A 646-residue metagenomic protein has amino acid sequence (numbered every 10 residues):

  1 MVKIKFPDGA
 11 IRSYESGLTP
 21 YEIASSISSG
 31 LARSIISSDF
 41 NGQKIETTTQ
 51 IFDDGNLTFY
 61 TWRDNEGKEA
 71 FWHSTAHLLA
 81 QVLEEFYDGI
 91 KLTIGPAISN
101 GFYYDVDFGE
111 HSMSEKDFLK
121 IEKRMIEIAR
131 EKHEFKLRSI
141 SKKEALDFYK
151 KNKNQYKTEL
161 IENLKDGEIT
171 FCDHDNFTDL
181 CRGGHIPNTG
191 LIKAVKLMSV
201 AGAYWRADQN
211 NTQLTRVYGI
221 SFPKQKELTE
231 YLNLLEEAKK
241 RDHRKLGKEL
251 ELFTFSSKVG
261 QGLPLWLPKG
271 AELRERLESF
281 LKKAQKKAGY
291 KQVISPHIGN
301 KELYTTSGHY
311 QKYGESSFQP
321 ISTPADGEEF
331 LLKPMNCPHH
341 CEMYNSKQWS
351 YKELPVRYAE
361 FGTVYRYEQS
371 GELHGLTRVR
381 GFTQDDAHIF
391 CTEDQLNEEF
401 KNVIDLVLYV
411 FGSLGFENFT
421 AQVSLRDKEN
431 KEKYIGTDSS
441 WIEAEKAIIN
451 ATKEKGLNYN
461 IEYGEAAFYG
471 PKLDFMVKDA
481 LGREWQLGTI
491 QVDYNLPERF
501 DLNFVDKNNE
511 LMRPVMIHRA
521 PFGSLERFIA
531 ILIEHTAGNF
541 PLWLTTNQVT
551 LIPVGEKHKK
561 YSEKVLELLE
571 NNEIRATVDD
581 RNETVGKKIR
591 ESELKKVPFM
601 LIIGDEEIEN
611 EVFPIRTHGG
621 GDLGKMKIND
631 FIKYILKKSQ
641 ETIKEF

Functional and structural regions predicted by a protein language model:
M1-T93, I98-F646: NTP/phosphate- and nucleic-acid-binding module
